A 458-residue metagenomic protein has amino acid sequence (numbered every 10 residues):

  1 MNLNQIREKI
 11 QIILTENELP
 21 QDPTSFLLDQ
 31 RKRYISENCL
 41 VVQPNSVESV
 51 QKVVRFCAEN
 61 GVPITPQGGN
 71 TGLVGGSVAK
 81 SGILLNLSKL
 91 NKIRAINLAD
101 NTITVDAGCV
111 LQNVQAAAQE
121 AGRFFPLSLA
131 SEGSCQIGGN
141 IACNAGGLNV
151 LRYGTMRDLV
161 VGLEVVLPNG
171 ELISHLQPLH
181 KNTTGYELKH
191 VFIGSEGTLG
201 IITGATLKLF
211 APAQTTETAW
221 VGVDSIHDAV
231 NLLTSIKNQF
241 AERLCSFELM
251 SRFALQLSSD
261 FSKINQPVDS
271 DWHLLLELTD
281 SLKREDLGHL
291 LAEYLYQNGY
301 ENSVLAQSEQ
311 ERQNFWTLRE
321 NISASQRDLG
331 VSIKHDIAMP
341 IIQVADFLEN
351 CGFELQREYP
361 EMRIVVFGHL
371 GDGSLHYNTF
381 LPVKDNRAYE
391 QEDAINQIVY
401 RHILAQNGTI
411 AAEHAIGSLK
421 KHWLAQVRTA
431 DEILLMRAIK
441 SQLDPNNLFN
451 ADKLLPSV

Functional and structural regions predicted by a protein language model:
M1-R31, E59-V62, L295-R312, A405-I410 (+1 more regions): N-terminal accessory segments
M1-R55, G72-N101, A254-K263, E309-I333 (+3 more regions): N-terminal flexible segment immediately upstream of the FAD-binding catalytic core in FAD-dependent oxidoreductases
L19-T24, W220-G222, V230-Q391, I395 (+2 more regions): C-terminal substrate-recognition/cap domain of FAD-linked oxidoreductases
G68-T71, A130, R252, A415: Short, ordered loop/turn segments at secondary-structure junctions
K92-E248, F449: FAD-binding subdomain of flavoenzyme oxidoreductases
L98-N101, K384, K420-A425: Short beta-alpha connecting loops at secondary-structure transitions that line or flank enzyme active sites
E171, K421-V458: Activity-critical C-terminal alpha-helical subdomain
